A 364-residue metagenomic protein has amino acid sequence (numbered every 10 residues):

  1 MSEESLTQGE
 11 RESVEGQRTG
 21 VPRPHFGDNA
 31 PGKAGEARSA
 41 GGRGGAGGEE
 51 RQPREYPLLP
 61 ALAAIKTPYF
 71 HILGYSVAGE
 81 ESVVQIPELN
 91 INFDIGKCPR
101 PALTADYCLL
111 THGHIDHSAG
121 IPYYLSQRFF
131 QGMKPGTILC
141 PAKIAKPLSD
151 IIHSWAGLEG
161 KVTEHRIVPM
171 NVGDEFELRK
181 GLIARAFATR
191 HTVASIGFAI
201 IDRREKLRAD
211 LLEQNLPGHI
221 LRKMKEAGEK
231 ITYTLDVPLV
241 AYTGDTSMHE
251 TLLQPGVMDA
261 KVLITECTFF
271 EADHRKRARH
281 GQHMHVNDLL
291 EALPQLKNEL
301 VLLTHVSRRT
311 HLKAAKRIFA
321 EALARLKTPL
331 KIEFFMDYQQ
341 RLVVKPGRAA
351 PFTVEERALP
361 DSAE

Functional and structural regions predicted by a protein language model:
E3, H165-D174, H249-E364: Binuclear metal-ion centers of metallo-dependent hydrolases, dominated by the metallo-beta-lactamase
E3-E4, P24, G41-D106, G197-I200 (+3 more regions): Conserved beta-strand hairpin/beta-sheet module of binuclear metal-dependent hydrolase folds, prominently
E10, P22-R23, A34-R38, R43: Short, low-complexity intrinsically disordered segments enriched in A/P/G/S/L with frequent Arg, especially at protein
V77, L182-M258, V262-C267: Active-site-proximal loop/helix segment associated with metal-binding centers of metalloenzymes
D94-C140, P169: Active-site metal-binding motif and surrounding structural segment of the metallo-beta-lactamase
I121-Q127, I151, H311-A320: Metal-dependent catalytic neighborhoods of phosphoester/phosphodiester hydrolases
P135-K143, I264, L302-L303: Short internal beta-strands
P141-R222, L359-A363: Flexible, acidic/histidine-containing loops and adjacent segments that form or flank the divalent-metal
